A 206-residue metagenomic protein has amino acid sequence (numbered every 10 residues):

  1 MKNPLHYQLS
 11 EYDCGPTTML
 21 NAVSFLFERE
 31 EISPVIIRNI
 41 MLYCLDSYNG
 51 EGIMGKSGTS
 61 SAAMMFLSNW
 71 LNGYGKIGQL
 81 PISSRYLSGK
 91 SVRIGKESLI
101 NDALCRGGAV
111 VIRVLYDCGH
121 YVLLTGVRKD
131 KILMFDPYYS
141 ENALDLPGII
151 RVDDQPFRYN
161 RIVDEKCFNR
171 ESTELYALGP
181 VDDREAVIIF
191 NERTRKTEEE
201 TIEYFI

Functional and structural regions predicted by a protein language model:
M1-S88, I202: Cysteine-nucleophile protease catalytic domains, especially the papain-like/related folds used in DUB/UBL proteases
E31-R38, K56-A63, I94-K96, D145-L146 (+2 more regions): General structural signal for secondary-structure boundaries
I40-C44, A63-L67, L99-I100, L104 (+2 more regions): Generic hydrophobic, helix-prone segments enriched in Leu/Val/Ile
L42-Y43, W70-G73, E97-L104, G108-I112 (+2 more regions): Short flexible/disordered coil segments
G55-T59, V92, Y116, D183 (+1 more regions): Alpha-helix N-cap/loop-to-helix boundary motif
G78, Y121, Q155-P156: Tryptophan-centered motif/residue detector
R85-Y139: Active-site-adjacent substructure of cysteine-protease-like catalytic cores
L104-C105, V127-I206: Noncatalytic regulatory segments and standalone regulatory/sensor domains
